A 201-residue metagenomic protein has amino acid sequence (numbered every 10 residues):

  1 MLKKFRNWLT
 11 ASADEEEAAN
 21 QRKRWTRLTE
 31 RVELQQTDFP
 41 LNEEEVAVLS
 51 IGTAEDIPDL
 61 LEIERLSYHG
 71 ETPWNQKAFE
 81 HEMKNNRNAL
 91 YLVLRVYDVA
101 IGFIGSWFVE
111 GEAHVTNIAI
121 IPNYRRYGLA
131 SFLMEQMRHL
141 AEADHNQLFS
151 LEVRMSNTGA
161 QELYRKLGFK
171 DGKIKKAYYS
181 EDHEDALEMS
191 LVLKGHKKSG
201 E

Functional and structural regions predicted by a protein language model:
L2-A11, L34, N42-E45, I51 (+5 more regions): Acetyl-CoA-dependent GNAT
A11, L28, D38, L148 (+2 more regions): Conserved catalytic core of the tyrosine transesterase superfamily
A11-L34: N-terminal intrinsically disordered, low-complexity tails
I121-M134, M155-E162, K166-L167, D171: Conserved glycine-rich acetyl-CoA-binding loop
A141-E152, L163, K175: Conserved GNAT acetyl-CoA-binding A-motif
R154-N157, A177-E201: C-terminal "cap" of GNAT-fold acetyltransferases
